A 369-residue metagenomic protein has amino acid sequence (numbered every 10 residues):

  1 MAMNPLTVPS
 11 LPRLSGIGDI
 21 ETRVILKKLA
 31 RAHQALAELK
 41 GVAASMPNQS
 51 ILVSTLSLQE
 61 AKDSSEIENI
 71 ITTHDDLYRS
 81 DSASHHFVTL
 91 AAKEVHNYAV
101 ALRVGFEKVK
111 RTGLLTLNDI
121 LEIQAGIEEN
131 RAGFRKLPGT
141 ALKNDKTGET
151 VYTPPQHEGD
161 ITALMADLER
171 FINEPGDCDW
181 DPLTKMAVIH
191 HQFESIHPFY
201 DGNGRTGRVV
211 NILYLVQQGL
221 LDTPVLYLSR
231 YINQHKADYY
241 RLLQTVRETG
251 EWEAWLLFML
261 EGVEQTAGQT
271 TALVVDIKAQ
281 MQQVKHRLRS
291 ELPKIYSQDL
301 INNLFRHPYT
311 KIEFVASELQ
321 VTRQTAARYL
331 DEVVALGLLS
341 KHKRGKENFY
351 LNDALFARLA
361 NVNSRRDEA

Functional and structural regions predicted by a protein language model:
M1-A369: FIC/Doc superfamily catalytic core
